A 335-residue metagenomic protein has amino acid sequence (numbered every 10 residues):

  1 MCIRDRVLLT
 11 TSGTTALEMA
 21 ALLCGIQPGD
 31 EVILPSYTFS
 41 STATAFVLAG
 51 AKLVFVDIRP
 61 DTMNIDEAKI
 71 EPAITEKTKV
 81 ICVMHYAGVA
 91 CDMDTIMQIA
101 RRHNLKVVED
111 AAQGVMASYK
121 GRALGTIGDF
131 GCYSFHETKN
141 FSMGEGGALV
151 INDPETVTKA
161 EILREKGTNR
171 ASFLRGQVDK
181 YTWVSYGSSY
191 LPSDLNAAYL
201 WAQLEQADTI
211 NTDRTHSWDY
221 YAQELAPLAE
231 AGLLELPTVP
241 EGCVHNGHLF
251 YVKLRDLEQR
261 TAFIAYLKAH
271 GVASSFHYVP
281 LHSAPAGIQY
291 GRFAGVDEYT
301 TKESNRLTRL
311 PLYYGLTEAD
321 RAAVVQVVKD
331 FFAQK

Functional and structural regions predicted by a protein language model:
I3-E31, A45-A49, F55-D57, R122: Phosphate-binding glycine-rich loop
R4, A68, V80-M84, V89 (+4 more regions): PLP-dependent aminotransferase class I/II
T10, P35, M84, S134 (+1 more regions): Conserved residues at the C-terminal ends of beta-strands
P28, L34, F55, V107-E109 (+3 more regions): Hydrophobic residues in well-ordered beta-strands that form the structural core
I33-L34, F46, P60-I70, V324-K329: Hydrophobic, well-ordered secondary-structure scaffolds
T38-A43: Conserved coil-to-alpha-helix start sites within the AMP-binding
K52-T62, S275: Short beta-strand->loop structural element characteristic of the AMP-binding/adenylate-forming
D61-M143, A148-E155, R309: Active-site phosphate-binding strand-loop segment of PLP-dependent enzymes
